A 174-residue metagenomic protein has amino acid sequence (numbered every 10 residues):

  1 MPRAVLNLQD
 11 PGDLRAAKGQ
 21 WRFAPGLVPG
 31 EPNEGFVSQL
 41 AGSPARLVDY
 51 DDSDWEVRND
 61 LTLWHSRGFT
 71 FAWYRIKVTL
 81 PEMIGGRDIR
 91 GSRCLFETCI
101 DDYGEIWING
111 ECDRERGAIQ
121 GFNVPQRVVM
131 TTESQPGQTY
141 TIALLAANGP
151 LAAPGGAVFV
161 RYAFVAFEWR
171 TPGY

Functional and structural regions predicted by a protein language model:
M1-L47, W55, S134-Y174: An acidic-aromatic loop/edge-strand motif
V28, K77-I84, E105-I106, A118 (+2 more regions): Low-complexity, Gly/Pro
L47, W55, T70, I84-G110 (+1 more regions): Aromatic-lined ligand-binding clefts that engage carbohydrates, nucleic acids, or primary amines
D49-F69: Edge strands and adjacent loops of beta-rich recognition modules
D60, W107-V128: Solvent-exposed beta-strand/loop surfaces of large extracellular or lumenal domains
G68-G85, R127-V128: Short beta-strands within extracellular/lumenal beta-sheet-rich domains
F69, I89, G121-N123, E133-G137: Surface-exposed coil/turn segments at beta-strand junctions on protein surfaces, enriched
E82, I100-D102, I119-Q120, T132-S134 (+1 more regions): Short, flexible loop/turn elements at secondary-structure junctions
